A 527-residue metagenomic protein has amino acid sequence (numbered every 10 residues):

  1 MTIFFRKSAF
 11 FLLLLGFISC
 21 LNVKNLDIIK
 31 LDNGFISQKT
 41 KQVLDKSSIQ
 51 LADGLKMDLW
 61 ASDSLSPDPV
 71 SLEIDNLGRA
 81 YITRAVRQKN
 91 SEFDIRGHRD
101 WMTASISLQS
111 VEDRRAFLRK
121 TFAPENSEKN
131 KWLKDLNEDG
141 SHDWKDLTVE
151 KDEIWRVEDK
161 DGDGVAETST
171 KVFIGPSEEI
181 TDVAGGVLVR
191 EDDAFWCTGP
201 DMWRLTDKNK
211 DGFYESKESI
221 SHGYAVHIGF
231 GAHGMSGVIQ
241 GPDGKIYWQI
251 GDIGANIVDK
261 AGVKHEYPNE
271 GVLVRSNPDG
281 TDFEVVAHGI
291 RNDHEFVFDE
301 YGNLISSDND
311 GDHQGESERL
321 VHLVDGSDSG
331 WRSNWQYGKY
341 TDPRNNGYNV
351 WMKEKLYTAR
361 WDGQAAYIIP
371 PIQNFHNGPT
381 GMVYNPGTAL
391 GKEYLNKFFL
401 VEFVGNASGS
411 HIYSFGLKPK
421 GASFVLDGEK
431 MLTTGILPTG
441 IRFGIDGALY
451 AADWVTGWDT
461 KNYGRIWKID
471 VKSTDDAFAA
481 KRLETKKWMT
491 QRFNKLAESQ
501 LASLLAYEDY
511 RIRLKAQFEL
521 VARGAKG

Functional and structural regions predicted by a protein language model:
M1-I28: Bacterial Sec-dependent N-terminal signal peptides
I3-F4, F10, D53, S503-L505: Short linear sequence motifs
L21-L504, R511-R523: Beta-propeller domains with acidic blade repeats across secreted/periplasmic ectodomains and cytosolic WD/CNH propellers
